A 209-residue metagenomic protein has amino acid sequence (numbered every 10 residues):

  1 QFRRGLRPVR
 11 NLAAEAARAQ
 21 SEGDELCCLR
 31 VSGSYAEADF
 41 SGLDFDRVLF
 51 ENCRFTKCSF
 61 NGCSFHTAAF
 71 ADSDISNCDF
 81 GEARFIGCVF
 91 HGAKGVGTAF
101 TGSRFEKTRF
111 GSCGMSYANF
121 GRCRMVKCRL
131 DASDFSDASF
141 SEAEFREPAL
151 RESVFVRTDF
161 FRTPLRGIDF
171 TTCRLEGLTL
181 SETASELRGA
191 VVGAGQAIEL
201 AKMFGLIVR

Functional and structural regions predicted by a protein language model:
F2-R209: Tandem repeat scaffolds
